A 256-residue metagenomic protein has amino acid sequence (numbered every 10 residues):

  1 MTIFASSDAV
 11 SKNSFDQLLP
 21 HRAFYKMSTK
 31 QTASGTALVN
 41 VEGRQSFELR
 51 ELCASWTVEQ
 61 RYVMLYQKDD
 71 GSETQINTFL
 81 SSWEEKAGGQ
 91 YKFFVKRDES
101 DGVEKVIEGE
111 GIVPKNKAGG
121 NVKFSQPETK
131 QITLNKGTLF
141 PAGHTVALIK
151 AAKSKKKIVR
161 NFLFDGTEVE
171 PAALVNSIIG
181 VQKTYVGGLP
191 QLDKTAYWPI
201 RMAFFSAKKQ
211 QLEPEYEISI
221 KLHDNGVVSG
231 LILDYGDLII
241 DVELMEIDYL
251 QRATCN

Functional and structural regions predicted by a protein language model:
M1-I3: Bacterial N-terminal signal peptides
D8-E73: N-terminal cleavable signal peptides for secretion/export
N13-L19, E48-T57, W83-G89, Q191-D193 (+1 more regions): A short, structured loop/turn motif at beta-sheet edges
Q31-A33, C53, Y66-K68, G88 (+3 more regions): Residues that cap or initiate secondary-structure elements
G43-L49, N77-E84, G111, I218-I220: Hydrophobic/aromatic beta-strand elements that line small-molecule binding cavities or substrate pockets in beta-rich
Q60-V113: Hydrophobic/aromatic-rich structural module bridging two neighboring secondary-structure elements via a short loop
F94-N256: Mature, soluble, non-transmembrane domains
